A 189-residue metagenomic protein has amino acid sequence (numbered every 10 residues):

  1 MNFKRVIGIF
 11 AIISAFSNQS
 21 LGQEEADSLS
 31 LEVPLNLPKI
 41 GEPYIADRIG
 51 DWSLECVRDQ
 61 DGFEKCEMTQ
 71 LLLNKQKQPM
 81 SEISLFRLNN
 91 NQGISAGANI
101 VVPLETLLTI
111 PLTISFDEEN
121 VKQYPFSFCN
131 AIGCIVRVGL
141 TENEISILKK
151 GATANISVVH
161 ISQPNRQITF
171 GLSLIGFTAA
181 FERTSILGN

Functional and structural regions predicted by a protein language model:
M1-I7: Bacterial N-terminal signal peptides that target proteins for export
I7-G8, G22: Intrinsically disordered, low-complexity segments enriched in glycine/proline and serine/threonine
G8-A15: Bacterial N-terminal signal peptides
A15-F16, E24: Intrinsic disorder/low-complexity signature
G22-N189: A generic "folded-domain core" signal
